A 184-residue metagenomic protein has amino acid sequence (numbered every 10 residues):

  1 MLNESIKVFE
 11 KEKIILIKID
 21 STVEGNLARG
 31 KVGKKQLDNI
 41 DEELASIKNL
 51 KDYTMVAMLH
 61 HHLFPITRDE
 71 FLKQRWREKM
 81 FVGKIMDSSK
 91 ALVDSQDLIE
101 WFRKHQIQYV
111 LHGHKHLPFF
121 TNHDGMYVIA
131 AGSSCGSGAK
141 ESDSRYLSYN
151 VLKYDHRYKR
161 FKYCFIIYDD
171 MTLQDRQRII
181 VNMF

Functional and structural regions predicted by a protein language model:
M1-E4, I14, Y146-N150: Short hydrophobic/aromatic beta-strand or adjacent loop that forms the aromatic wall/cage of a ligand/substrate-binding
L2, F9-M55, S88-A91: Binuclear metal-dependent hydrolase catalytic cores centered on His/Asp/Glu-rich metal-binding motifs
K18-T22, M58-F64, G132: Short loop/turn segments at strand-loop or loop-helix junctions that form parts of catalytic or ligand-binding pockets
I19, I40, H60, H114 (+1 more regions): Divalent metal-coordination and catalytic microenvironments
G25-L27, L63-R68, P118-T121, S137-A139: Short catalytic/ligand-binding loop motif for oxyanion handling, primarily in non-cytosolic enzymes, centered on
I47-K73: Short acidic, glycine-rich surface-loop motifs adjacent to enzyme active sites
W76-H156: Conserved beta-sheet core of the metallophosphoesterase superfamily
Y154-F184: A short C-terminal boundary segment appended to hydrolase-like catalytic domains
